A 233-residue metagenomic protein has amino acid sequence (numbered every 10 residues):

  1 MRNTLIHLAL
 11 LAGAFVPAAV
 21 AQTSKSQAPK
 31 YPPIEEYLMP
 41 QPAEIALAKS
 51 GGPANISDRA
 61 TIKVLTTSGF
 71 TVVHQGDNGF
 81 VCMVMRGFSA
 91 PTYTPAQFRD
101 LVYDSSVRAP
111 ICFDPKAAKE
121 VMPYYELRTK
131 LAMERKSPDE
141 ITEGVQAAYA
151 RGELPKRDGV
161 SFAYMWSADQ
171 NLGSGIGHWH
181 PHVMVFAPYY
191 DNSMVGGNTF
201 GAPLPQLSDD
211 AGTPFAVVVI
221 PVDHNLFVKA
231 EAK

Functional and structural regions predicted by a protein language model:
M1-T4: Positively charged n-region of N-terminal signal peptides that target proteins for export
H7-V16: Bacterial N-terminal signal peptides
P17-A21: Sec/Tat signal peptide C-region and signal peptidase I cleavage site
T23-K233: Primary mode marks residue(s) on the alpha4-beta5-alpha5 output face of response regulator receiver
